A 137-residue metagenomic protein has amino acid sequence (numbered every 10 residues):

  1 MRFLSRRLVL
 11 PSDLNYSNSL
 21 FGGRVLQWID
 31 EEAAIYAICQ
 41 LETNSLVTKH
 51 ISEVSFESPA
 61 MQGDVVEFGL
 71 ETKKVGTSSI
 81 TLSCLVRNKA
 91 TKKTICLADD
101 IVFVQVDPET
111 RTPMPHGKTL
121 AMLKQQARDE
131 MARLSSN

Functional and structural regions predicted by a protein language model:
M1-P11: Short amphipathic
L4, F56, M61-Q62, K73-N137: HotDog/MaoC-like acyl-thioester-processing domains
L10-S12, Y16-S17, T43: Glycine-rich, flexible loop/turn motifs
L14-L26: A conserved, well-ordered hydrophobic junction motif at loop->secondary-structure transitions
R24-T43: Active-site helix/loop of acyl-thioester processing domains in fatty-acid/polyketide metabolism, spanning hotdog-fold
T43-P59: Small beta-barrel nucleic-acid-binding modules, principally OB-folds
D64-L70: Functionalized membrane-embedded alpha-helices
